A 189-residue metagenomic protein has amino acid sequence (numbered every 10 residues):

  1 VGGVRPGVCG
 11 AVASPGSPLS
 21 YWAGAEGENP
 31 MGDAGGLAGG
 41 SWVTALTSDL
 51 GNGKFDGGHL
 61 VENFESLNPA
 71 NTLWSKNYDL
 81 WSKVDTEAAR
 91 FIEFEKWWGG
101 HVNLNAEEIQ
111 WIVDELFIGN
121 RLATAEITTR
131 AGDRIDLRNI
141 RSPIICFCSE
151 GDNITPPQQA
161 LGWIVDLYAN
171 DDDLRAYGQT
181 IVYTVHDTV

Functional and structural regions predicted by a protein language model:
V1, D152-I154: Short strand->helix junction
G2-Q110: Alpha/beta-hydrolase-fold enzymes
V4-G10, A169-Y177: Secondary-structure transition/capping motifs at alpha-helix termini and the adjoining loop/turn into the next element
E26, A176-V189: C-terminal catalytic histidine-bearing segment of alpha/beta-hydrolase fold enzymes
W98-R134: Mobile cap/lid helix-loop segments that gate and shape the active-site cleft of serine hydrolases
I140, C146-C148, D152: Short beta-strand/loop motif that positions the catalytic acidic residue of the alpha/beta-hydrolase fold
I154-A160: Conserved alpha/beta-hydrolase "acid-adjacent" motif
A160-D171: Short, well-ordered amphipathic alpha-helices
